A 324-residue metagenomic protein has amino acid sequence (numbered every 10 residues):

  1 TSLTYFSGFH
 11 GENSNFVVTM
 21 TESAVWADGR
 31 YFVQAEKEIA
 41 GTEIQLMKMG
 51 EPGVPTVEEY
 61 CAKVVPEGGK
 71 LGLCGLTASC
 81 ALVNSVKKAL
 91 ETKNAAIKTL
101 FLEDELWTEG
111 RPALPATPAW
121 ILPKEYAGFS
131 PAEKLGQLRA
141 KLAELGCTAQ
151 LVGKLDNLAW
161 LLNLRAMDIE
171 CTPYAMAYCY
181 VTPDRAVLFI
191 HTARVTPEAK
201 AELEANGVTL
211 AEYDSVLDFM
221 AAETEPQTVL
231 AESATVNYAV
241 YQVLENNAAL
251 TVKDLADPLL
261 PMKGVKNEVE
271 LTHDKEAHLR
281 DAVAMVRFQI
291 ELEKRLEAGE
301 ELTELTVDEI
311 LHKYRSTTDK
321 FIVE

Functional and structural regions predicted by a protein language model:
T1-E324: Active-site neighborhoods and metal-handling regions in enzymes and metal-associated proteins
